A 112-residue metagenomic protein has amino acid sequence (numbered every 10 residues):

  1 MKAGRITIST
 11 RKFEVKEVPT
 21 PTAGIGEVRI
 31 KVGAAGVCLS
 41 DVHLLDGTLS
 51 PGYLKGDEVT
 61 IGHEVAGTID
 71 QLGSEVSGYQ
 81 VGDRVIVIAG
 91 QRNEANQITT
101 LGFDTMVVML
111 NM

Functional and structural regions predicted by a protein language model:
M1, G26-V28, S40, D83 (+1 more regions): Change "...and in nucleic-acid phosphodiester-cleaving endonucleases..." to "...and in nucleic-acid processing enzymes
K2, E14-E17, K31, T68: Residues located in well-ordered beta-strands
A3-I6, V85: A short beta-strand micro-motif
I6, L45, D70-L72: Short beta-strand-to-turn element immediately C-terminal to the catalytic PLP-Schiff-base lysine in fold type I
T10-V15, L39-S40: Short N-terminal binding/cap micro-motifs at the start of the first secondary-structure element
P21-A35, L49-A95: Glycine-rich beta-strand-centered segment in the early N-terminal region that forms part of a ligand/cofactor-binding
S40-D46: Cytochrome P450 core scaffold surrounding the K-helix E-X-X-R motif and the conserved "meander" helix-loop region
L54, Q91-M112: NAD(P)H dinucleotide-binding glycine-rich loop of Rossmann-like/cofactor-binding domains, especially the beta1-alpha1
